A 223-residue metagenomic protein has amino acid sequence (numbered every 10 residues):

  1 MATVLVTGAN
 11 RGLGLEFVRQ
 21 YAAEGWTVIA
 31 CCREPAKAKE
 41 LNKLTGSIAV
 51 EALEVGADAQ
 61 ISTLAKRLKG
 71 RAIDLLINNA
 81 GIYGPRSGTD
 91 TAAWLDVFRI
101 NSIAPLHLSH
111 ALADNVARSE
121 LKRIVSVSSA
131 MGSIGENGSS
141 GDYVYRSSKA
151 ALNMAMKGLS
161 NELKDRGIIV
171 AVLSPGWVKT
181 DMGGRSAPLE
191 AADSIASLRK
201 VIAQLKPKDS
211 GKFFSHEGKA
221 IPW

Functional and structural regions predicted by a protein language model:
T7, I73-G81, N101, S126 (+1 more regions): Rossmann-fold scaffold of SDR-type NAD(P)-dependent oxidoreductases
N10, G14-Q20: N-terminal Rossmann NAD(P)H-binding glycine-rich loop of SDR-like oxidoreductase domains
E24-E40: Conserved glycine-rich Rossmann-like NAD(P)H-binding loop of the short-chain dehydrogenase/reductase
C32, I169-P175, K179: Conserved SDR Rossmann-fold cofactor-binding beta-strand/turn motif
L44-A59: Rossmann-fold cofactor-recognition segment
Q60-T63, A104-A111: Conserved mid-core alpha-helix of short-chain dehydrogenase/reductase
I82-F98, I103-H107, A117-K164: Catalytic loop of short-chain dehydrogenase/reductase
V172-P175, G184-W223: C-terminal helical subdomain
